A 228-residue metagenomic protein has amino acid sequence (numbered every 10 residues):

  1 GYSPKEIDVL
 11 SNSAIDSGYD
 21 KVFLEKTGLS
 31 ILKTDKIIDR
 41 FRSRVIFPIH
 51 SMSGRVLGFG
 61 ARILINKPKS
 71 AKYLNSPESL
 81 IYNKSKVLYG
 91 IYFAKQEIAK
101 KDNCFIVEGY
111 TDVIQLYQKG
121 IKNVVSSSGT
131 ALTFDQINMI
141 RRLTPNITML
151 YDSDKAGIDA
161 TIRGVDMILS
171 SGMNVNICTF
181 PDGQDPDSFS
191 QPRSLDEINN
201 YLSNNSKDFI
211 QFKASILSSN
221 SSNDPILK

Functional and structural regions predicted by a protein language model:
G1-P4: Conserved alpha/beta enzyme-core scaffolds, especially Rossmann-like or related mixed alpha/beta domains that build
E6-L143, I147, A160-T161: Phosphate-handling DNA/RNA-contact segment within nucleic-acid enzymes
S13, S17, I63, L143-I147 (+6 more regions): Conserved, well-folded catalytic cores of nucleic-acid-processing and energy-transducing macromolecular machines
L88, F134-I137, R141, G157-V165 (+4 more regions): Amphipathic alpha-helical transducer elements in NTP-driven molecular machines
T111, L132, Y151-T161, T179 (+1 more regions): Acidic, metal-coordinating catalytic cores used for nucleic-acid/nucleotide bond scission and strand-transfer chemistry
G120-V124, G164-M167, P192-L195: Short secondary-structure boundary/capping segments
T148, K155-N176: Gly/lys/ser-thr-rich phosphate-binding loops in alpha/beta enzymes that coordinate phosphoanhydride or phosphate groups
M173-K228: C-terminal or mid-to-C-terminal helical accessory/interaction module adjacent to the motor/catalytic core
